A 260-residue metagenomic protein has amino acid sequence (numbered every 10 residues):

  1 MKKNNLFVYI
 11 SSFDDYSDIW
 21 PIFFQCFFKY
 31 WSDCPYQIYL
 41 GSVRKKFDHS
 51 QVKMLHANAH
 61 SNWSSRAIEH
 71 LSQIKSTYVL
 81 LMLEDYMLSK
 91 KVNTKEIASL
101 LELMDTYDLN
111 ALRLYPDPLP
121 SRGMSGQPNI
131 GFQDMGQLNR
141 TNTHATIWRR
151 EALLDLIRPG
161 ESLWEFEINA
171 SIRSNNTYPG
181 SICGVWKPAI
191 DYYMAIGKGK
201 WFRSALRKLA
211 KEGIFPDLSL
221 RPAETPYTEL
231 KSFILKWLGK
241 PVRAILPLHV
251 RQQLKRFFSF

Functional and structural regions predicted by a protein language model:
M1-A59, H70-Q73, T77-Y78: N-terminal anchoring/stem segment of glycosyltransferases
N4, S11, F215-F260: Membrane-proximal basic amphipathic "stem/tether" segments
T77-M87: Short beta-strand-to-loop acidic/aromatic patch adjacent to the donor-nucleotide binding site
K91-P120: Conserved donor-nucleotide/metal-binding helix-loop-beta segment in metal-dependent transferases, i.e., the alpha-helix
M124-L138: Short, flexible, basic/aromatic active-site loop/helix in glycosyltransferases
T141-S204: Catalytic core and acceptor-binding pocket of nucleotide-sugar-dependent glycosyltransferases
G184-W186, Y193-A210, F215-T228: Preference for solvent-exposed, low-hydrophobicity sequence contexts
